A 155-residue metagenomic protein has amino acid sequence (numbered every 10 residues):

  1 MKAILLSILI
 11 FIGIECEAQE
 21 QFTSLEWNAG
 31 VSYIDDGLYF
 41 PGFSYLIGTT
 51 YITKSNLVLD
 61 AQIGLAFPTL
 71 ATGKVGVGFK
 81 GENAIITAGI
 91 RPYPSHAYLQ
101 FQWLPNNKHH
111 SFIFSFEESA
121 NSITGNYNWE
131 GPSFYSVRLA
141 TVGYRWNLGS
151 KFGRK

Functional and structural regions predicted by a protein language model:
M1-I4, Q19: Positively charged n-region of N-terminal signal peptides that target proteins for export
K2, F43, I47, N128-E130: Residue-level detector of functional hotspots within protein domains
L5-G13: Bacterial N-terminal signal peptides
L6, I52, N147-G149: Residue-level marker of positions within ordered structural domains that often coincide with functionally constrained
I14-A18: Sec/Tat signal peptide C-region and signal peptidase I cleavage site
Q19-S55, K155: Outer-membrane beta-barrel initiation region
E26-S32, D36-L38, Q62-K155: Outer-membrane beta-barrel translocator/channel fold
L57-L59: Transmembrane alpha-helix entry/boundary detector in multi-pass membrane proteins
